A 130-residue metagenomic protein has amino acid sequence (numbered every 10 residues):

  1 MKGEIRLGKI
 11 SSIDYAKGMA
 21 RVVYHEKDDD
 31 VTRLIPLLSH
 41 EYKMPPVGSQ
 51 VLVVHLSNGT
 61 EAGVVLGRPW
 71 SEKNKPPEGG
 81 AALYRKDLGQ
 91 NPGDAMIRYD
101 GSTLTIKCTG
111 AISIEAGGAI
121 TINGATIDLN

Functional and structural regions predicted by a protein language model:
M1-D100: Exposed beta-strand/loop interface patches that mediate assembly or binding
M1-K2, K9, T103, K107-N130: Intrinsic-disorder/coil detector with helix-boundary
